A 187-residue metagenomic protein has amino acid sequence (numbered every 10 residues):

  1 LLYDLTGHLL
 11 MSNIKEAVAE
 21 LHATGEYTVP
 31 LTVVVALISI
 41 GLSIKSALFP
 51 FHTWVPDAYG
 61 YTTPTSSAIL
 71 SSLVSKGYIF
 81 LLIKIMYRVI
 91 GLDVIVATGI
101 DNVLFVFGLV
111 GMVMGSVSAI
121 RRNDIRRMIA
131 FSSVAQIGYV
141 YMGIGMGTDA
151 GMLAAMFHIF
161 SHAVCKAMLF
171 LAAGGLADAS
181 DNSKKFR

Functional and structural regions predicted by a protein language model:
L1-R187: Hydrophobic transmembrane alpha-helices and their helix-loop junctions in integral membrane proteins
